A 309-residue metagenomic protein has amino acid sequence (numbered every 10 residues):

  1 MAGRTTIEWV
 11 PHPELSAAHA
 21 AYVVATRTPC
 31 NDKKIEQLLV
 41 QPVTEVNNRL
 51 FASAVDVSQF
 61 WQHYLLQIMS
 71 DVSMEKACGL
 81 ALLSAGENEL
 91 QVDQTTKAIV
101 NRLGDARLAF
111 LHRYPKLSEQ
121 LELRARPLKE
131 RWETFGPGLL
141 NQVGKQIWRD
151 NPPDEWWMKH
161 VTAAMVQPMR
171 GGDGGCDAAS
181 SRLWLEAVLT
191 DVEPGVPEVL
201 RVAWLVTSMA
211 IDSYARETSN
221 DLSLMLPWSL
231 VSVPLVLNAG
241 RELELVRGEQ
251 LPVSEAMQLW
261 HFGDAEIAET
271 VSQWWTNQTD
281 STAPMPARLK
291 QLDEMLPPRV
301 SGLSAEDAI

Functional and structural regions predicted by a protein language model:
A2-M69, I211-A283: Post-HExxH zinc-binding segment in Zn-dependent metallohydrolases
A52-L140: Long, mid-chain structured domain cores
D93, L111, P115, G175-A178 (+2 more regions): Alpha-solenoid helical-repeat scaffolds
H112-A179, N238, E242-L251: Auxiliary, metal-adjacent structural segments of Zn-dependent hydrolase domains
K116, R124-F135, T190-P194, N220-W228: Conserved aromatic-histidine-acidic binding/catalytic patches
T134-G144, V199-A203, S229-S232: Well-ordered, non-membrane alpha-helical segments in soluble/globular domains
S181-E217: Active-site recognition of the HExxH zinc-binding catalytic motif
N277-I309: Long, compositionally biased intrinsically disordered regions
